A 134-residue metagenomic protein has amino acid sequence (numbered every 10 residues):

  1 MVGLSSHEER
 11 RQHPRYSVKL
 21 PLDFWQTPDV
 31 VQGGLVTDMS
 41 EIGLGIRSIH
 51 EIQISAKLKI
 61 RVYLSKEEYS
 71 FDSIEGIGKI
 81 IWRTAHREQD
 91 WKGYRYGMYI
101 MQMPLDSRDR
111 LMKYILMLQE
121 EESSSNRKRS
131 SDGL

Functional and structural regions predicted by a protein language model:
M1-M39, S48, M112-L134: N-terminal helix initiation/capping motif
T27, E41, W82-E88: Short, conserved beta-turn/loop elements at beta-strand boundaries and strand-helix junctions
V36, G78-I80: Conserved hydrophobic positions within beta-strands
G45-S48, T84-Y99: Short, solvent-exposed secondary-structure boundary/capping segments
S55-K57: Loop/turn positions that initiate beta-strands
S65-E75: Short, Lys/Arg- and Gly-enriched loop/turn segments at beta-strand edges
